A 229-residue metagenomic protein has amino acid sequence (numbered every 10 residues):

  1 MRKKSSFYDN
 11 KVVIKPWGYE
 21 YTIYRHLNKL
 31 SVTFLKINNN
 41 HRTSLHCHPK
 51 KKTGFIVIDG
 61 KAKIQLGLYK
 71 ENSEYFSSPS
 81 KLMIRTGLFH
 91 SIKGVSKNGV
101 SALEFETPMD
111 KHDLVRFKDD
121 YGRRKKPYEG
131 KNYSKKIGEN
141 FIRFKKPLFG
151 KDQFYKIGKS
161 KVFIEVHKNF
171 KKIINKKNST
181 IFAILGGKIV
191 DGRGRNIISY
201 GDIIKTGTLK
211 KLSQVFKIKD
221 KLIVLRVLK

Functional and structural regions predicted by a protein language model:
R2, S6-D9, I14-K15, V95-K145 (+1 more regions): Double-stranded beta-helix
N10-K51, I137-S179: A short glycine-rich, His/Asp/Glu-containing loop-to-beta-strand
W17-G18, N38-H41, H46-T53, D59-A62 (+3 more regions): Catalytic cores of nucleotide-enabled group-transfer and carboxylate-activating enzymes in metabolic and assembly-line
F34, C47, L66-L68, G94 (+3 more regions): Residue-level recognition of conserved beta-strand positions in structured domain cores
K36-I37, C47-I64, L68, N175-D191: Short, conserved beta-strand element in jelly-roll/cupin
H41, K50, L88-F89, N98 (+2 more regions): A generic "binding-loop/recognition-motif" signal
L66-H90, V190-S213: Short acidic-glycine-tyrosine-enriched beta hairpin
S91-S96, N175, I184, L212-I218: Asparagine-centered strand-capping/turn motif at beta-strand->loop junctions
